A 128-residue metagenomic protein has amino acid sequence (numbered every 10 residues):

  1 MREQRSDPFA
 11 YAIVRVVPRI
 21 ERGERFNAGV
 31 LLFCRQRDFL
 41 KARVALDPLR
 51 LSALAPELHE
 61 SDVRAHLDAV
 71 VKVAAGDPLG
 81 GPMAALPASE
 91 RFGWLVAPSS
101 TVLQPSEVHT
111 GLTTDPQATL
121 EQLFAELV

Functional and structural regions predicted by a protein language model:
M1-V128: Polybasic/polar functional segments that serve as interface/processing modules
